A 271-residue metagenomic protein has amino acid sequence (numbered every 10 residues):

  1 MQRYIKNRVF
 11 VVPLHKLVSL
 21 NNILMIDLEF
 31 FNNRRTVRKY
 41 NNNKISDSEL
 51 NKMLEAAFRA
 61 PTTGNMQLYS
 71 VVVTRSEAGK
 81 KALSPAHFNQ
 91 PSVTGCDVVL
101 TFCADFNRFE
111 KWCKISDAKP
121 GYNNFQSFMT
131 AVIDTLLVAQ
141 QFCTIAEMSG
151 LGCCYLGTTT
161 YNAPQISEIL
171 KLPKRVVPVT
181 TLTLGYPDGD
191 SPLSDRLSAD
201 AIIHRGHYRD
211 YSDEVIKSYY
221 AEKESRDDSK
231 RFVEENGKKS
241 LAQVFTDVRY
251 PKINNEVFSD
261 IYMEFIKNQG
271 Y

Functional and structural regions predicted by a protein language model:
I5, V9, P13, S19-Y271: Acidic, surface-exposed loops and disordered segments
